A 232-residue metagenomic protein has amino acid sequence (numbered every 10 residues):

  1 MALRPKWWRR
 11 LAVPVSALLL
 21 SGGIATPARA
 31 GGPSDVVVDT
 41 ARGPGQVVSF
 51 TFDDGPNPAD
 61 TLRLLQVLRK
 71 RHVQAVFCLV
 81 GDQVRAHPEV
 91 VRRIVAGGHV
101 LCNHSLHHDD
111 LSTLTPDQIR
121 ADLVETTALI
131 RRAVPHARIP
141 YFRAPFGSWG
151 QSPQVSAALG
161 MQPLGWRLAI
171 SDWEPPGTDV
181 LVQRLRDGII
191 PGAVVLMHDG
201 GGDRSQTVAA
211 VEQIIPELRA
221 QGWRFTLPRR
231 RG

Functional and structural regions predicted by a protein language model:
M1-T51, L62, Q66-V76, D187 (+1 more regions): Terminal accessory/targeting
R10, P14, A28, R42 (+4 more regions): Homeobox/homeodomain signature
G31-Q118, D122-E125, L129, R138-I139: Active-site beta->alpha N-cap acidic-glycine motif
R63, R85, D109-E217, W223 (+1 more regions): Catalytic domains of cell-wall/extracellular-matrix polysaccharide-remodeling enzymes, centered on de-N-acetylation
